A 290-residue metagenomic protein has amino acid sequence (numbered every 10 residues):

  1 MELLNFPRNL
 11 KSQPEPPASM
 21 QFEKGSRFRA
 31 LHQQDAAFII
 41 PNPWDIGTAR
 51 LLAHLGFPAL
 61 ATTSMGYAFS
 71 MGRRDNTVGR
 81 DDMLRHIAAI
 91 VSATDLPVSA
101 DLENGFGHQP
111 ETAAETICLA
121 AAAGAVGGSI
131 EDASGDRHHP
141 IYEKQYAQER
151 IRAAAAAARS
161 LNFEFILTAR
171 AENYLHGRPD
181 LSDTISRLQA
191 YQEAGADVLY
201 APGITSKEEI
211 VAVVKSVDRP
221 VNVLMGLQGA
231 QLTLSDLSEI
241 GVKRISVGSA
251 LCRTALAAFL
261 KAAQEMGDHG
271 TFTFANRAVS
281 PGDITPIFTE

Functional and structural regions predicted by a protein language model:
E2-L10, P16-Q21, F28, G248-E290: Extended, intrinsically disordered, low-complexity segments
S19-L31, A37-V223, L227-V247, T254-L256: Alpha/beta enzyme core
